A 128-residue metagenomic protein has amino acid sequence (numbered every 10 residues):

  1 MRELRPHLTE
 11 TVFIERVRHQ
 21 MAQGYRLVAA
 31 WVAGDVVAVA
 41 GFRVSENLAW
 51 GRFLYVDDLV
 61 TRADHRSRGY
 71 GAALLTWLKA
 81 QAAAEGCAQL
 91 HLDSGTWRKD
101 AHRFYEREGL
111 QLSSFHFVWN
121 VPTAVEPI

Functional and structural regions predicted by a protein language model:
M1-G51, L75-T76, N120-P122: Acetyl-CoA-dependent GNAT
R26, A88, Q111: Short acidic/polar active-site loop segments enriched in Thr and Asp
E46-V56, R66, L112-S113: A conserved beta-turn-beta hairpin within the catalytic core of GNAT-like acetyltransferases that forms part
R62, G95: Residue-level recognition of the GNAT/N-acetyltransferase active site
H65, G69-W77: Conserved acetyl-CoA pyrophosphate-binding loop and the N-cap/start of the following alpha-helix in GNAT-like
A72, A84, T96-F115, W119 (+1 more regions): Conserved active-site alpha-helix within GNAT-family acetyltransferase domains
A82-S94: Conserved GNAT acetyl-CoA-binding A-motif
